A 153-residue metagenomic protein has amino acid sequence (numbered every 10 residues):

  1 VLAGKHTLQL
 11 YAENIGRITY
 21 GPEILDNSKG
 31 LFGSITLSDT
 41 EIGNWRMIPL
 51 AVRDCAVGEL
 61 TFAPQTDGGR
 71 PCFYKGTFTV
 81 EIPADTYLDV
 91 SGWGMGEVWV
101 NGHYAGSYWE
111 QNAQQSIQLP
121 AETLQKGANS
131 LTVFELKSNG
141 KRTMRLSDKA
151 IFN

Functional and structural regions predicted by a protein language model:
V1-K5, D85, Y104-Q125: A cross-kingdom feature marking solvent-exposed beta-strand/loop segments within repeated, beta-rich binding/scaffold
L2-G16, G127-E135: Short, well-structured beta-strand segments enriched in hydrophobic/aromatic residues within extracellular or lumenal
L2-G4, N27, G68-C72, V80-I82 (+2 more regions): Solvent-exposed loop and beta-edge segments used for protein-protein assembly and interaction
L8, F78-N101, Y108-W109, L131-F134: Aromatic-lined ligand-binding clefts that engage carbohydrates, nucleic acids, or primary amines
E13-G43, S138-N153: Glycine/proline-rich low-complexity spacer/linker segments in large multi-domain proteins
K29-V57, T79-V80: Surface-exposed beta-loop interaction hotspot
P49-Y74: Edge strands and adjacent loops of beta-rich recognition modules
Y87, I117-N153: Terminal leader/tail segments of proteins
